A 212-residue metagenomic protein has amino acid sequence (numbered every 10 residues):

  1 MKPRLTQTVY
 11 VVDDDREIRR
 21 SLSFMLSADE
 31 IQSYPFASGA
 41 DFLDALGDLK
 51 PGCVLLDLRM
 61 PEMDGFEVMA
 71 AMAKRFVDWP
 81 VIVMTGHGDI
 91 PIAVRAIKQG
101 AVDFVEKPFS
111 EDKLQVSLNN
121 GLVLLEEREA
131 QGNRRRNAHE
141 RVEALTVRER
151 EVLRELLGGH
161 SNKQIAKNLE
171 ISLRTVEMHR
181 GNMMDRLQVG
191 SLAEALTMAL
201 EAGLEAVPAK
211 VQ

Functional and structural regions predicted by a protein language model:
P3-I18, L22-L26, G39-A40, V54 (+1 more regions): Conserved acidic segment of CheY-like receiver
A37-S38, D64-E67, T85-G88: Acidic catalytic/metal-coordinating carboxylates
D44, F66-D78, R95: Short amphipathic alpha-helix used as the core "switch/output" element in two-component signaling
L49-L55: Active-site beta3 strand of CheY-like receiver
M60: Receiver (REC) domain active-site loop signature in two-component systems and cognate sites in sensor histidine kinases
D89-P91, V105, F109-L118, Q164 (+1 more regions): C-terminal output helix
G181-Q212: Basic, Lys/Arg-enriched C-terminal extension of HTH/homeodomain DNA-binding domains
